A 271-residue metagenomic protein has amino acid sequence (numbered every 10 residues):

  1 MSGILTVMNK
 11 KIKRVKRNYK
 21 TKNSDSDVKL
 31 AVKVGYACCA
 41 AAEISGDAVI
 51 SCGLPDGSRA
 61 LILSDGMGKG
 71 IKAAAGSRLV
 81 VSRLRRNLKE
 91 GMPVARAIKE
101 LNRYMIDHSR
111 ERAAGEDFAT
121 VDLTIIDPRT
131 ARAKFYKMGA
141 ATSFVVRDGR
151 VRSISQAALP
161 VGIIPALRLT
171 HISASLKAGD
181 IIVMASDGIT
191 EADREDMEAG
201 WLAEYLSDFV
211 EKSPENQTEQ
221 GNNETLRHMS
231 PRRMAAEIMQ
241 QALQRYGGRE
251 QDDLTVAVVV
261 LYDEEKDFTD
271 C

Functional and structural regions predicted by a protein language model:
M1-A42, I50, D56, V210-T225 (+4 more regions): Terminal helices and disordered tails flanking the catalytic cores of nucleotide-processing hydrolases
S2, N9, K20-K22, A74-D148 (+2 more regions): Catalytic core of PPM/PP2C metal-dependent serine/threonine phosphatase domains
Y19-D47, N102-S109, A141-S173, K177 (+1 more regions): PP2C/PPM family metal-dependent serine/threonine protein phosphatase catalytic domain, recognizing the conserved
D27-A31, P55-R59, P128-R132, K177-A178: Beta-strand-turn-beta hairpins that frame and shape the catalytic cleft of phosphate-ester-processing enzymes
E43-R59, D117-V121, S153-G200: Acidic loop->beta-strand submotif enriched in PP2C/PPM serine/threonine phosphatases
K69-G91, P165, L176, I181-G248 (+1 more regions): Active-site-proximal, acidic helix/loop segment immediately C-terminal to a metal-coordinating Asp/Glu
A133-K137, R152-S155, F268-T269: Amphipathic coiled-coil signal-relay and dimerization helices
